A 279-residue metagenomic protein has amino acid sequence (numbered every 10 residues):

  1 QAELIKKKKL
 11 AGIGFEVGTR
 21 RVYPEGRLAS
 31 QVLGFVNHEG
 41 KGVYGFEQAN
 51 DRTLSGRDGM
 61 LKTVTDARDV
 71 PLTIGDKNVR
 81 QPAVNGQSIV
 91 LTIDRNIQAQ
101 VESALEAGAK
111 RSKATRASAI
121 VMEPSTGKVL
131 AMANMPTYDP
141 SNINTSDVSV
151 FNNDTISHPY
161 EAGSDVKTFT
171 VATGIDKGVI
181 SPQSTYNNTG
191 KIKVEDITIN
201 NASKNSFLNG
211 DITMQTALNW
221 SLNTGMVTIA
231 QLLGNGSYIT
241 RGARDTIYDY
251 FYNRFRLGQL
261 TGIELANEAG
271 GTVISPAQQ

Functional and structural regions predicted by a protein language model:
Q1-G86: Small/polar-residue-rich segments within soluble enzyme cores
E3, K7, G26, S30-G34 (+14 more regions): Solvent-exposed, polar/charged alpha-helical surfaces in well-ordered, non-transmembrane soluble domains, broadly
L4, G14-E16, Q31-F35, V90-T92 (+2 more regions): Soluble periplasmic/extracytoplasmic beta-strand elements of cell-envelope proteins
K9, E106-E123, N134, P159: Flexible, solvent-exposed loop/hinge segments and secondary-structure transition points
L10, R27-A29, G45, V84-S88 (+9 more regions): Extracytoplasmic
Y23-G26, P82-A83, S112-K113, E123-P124 (+1 more regions): Extracellular/periplasmic catalytic domains that process cell-envelope and extracellular macromolecules
D66-K77, P124-S164, F169-Q279: Beta-lactam-recognizing serine transpeptidase/beta-lactamase-like catalytic domain environment
T73-A117: Conserved, well-ordered alpha-helix/loop/beta-strand core segments that scaffold catalytic motifs
